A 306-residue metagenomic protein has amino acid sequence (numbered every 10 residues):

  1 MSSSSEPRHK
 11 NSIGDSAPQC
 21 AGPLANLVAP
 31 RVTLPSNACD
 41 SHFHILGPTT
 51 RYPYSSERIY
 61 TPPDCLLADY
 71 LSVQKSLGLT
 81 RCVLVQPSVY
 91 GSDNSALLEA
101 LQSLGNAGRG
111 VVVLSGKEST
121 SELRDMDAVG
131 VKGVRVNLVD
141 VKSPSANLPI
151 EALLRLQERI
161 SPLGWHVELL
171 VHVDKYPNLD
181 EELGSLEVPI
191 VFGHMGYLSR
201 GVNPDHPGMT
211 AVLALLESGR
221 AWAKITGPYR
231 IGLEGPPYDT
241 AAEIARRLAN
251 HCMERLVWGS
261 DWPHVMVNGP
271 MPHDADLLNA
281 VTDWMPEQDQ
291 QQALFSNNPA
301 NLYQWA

Functional and structural regions predicted by a protein language model:
S2-N37, P63-R81, M253-V257, G269-A306: Mid-to-C-terminal alpha-helical segments outside catalytic/metal-binding sites
R8, G14-A17, L148-W258: Catalytic pocket-lining loop regions of alpha/beta-barrel enzymes, especially the amidohydrolase/enolase/GH5 lineages
G14-N26, G91-D174, W222-I231: Active-site gating/metal-coordination segments in enzymes
C39-F43, C82-V85, G108-V112, V134-V136 (+4 more regions): Hydrophobic faces of well-ordered beta-strands that scaffold small-molecule active sites in alpha/beta enzyme cores
H42, Q74, L97, M126 (+8 more regions): Conserved, mostly hydrophobic/aromatic
L46-T49, V89-S92, K117-E118, V141-K142 (+4 more regions): Active-site environment of divalent metal-dependent phosphoester hydrolases
S55-L104: Alpha-helical scaffold segments that flank or form the walls of functional sites
D93-G108, E187-F192, A242-C252, H273-D283: Short, electropositive alpha-helical surface patch
